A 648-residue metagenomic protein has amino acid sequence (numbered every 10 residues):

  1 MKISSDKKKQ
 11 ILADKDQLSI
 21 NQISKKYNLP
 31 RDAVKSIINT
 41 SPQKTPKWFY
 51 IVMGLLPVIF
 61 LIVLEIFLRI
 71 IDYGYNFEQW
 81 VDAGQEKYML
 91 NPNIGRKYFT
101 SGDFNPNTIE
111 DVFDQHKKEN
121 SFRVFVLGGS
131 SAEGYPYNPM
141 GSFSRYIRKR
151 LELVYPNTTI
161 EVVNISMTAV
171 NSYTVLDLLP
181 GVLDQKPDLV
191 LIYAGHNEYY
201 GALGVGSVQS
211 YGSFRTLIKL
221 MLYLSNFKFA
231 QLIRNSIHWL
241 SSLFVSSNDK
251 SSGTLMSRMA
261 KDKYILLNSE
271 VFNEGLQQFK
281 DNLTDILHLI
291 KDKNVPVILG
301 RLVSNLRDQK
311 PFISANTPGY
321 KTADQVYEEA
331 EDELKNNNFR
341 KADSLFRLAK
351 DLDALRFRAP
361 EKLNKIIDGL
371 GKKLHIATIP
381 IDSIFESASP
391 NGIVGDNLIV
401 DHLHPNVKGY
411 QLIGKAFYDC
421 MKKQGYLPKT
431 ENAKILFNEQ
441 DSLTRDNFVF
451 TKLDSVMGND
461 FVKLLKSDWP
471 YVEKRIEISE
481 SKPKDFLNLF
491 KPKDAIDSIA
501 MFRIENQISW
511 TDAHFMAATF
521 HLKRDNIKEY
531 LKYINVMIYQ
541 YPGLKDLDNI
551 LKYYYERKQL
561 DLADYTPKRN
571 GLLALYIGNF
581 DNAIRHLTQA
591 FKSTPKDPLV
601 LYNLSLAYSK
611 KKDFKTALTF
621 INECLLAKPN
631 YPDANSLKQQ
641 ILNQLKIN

Functional and structural regions predicted by a protein language model:
Y73-Y155, F385-A388: Membrane/wall-proximal cationic-aromatic binding patches
G141, N197-G369, K373, I381-V394 (+4 more regions): Serine-dependent acyl-ester chemistry module
P187, A354, I508, P542 (+3 more regions): Short coil turns that delineate tetratricopeptide repeat
A323, W510-T511, L544-D546, D561-Y565 (+4 more regions): Helix-start (N-cap) detector for alpha-helical repeat units in TPR-like alpha-solenoids, especially tetratricopeptide
K335, K523, Y576, K610 (+1 more regions): Register position in tetratricopeptide repeats
